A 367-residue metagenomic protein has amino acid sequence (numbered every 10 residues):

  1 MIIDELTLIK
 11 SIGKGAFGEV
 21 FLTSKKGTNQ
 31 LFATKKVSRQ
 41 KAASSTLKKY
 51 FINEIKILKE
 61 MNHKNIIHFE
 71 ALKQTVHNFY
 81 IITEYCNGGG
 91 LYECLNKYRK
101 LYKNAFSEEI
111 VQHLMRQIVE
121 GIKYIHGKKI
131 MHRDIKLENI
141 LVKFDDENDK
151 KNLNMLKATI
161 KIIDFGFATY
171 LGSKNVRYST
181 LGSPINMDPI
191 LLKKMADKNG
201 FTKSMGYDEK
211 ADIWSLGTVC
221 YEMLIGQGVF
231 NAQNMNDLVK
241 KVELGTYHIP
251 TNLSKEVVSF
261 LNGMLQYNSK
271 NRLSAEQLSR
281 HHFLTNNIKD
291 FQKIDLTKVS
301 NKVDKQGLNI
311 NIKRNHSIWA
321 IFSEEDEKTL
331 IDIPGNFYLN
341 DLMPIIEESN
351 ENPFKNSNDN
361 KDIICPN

Functional and structural regions predicted by a protein language model:
E19: Conserved N-lobe ATP-binding subsite of Hanks-type protein kinase domains, especially the beta3 VAIK lysine
L72: Activation-segment/catalytic-loop signature of the eukaryotic protein kinase fold
H77-G90, C94: Conserved short submotifs of the Hanks-type protein kinase catalytic core that shape the nucleotide-binding pocket
L114-M115: Activation segment signature within eukaryotic-like protein kinase domains
E120-I130: Protein kinase catalytic-loop region centered on the HRD/HxD motif
